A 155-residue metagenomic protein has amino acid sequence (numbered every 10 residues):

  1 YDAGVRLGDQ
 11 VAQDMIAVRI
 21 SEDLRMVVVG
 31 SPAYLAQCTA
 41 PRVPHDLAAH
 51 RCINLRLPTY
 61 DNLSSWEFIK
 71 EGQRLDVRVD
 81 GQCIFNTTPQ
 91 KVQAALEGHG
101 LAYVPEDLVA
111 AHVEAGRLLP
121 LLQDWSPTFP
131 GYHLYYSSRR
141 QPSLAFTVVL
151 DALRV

Functional and structural regions predicted by a protein language model:
Y1-F85: Acidic, Gly/Pro-rich loop/turn segments at junctions of secondary structure
V5-R6, N86, V104-P105, V109: Short beta-strand and adjacent tight-turn residues that come in two discontinuous sequence segments and form the edges
A17-S21, A115-P127: Short beta-strand->loop
P32-A33, P89, D107-L108: Alpha-helix/helix-capping structural signal
H45, V92-Q93, T147: Alpha-helical segments flanking ligand/cofactor-binding loops in enzyme cores
I84-A94: Short, surface-exposed, low-complexity cationic segments
V92-R117: A ligand-binding cleft/hinge motif common to bilobed small-molecule-binding domains
E106-A111, A115, W125-V155: C-terminal effector-binding regulatory domain of bacterial HTH transcription factors
